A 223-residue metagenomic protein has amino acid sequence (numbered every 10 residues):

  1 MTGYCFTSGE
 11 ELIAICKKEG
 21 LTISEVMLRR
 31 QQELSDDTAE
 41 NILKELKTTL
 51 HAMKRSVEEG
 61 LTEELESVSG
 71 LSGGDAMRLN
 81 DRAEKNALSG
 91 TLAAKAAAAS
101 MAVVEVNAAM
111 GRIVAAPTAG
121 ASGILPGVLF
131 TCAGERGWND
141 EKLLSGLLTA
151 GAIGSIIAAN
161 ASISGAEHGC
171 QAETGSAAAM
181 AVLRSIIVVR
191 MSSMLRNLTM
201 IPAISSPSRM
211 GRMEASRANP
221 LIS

Functional and structural regions predicted by a protein language model:
M1-G111, E135: Generic N-terminal targeting/processing segments that precede catalytic cores or assembly contacts
G90-N107, K142-S162: Acidic-glycine-rich active-site phosphate/pyrophosphate-binding loop
M110-I113, I163-G169: Active-site-adjacent structural elements in folded domains
M110-V128, E173-A177: Conserved phosphate/anionic-ligand binding catalytic regions in large, soluble enzymes, centered on
P126-W138, V182, I186-I187: Alpha-helical support elements that line or immediately flank enzyme active sites and cofactor-binding pockets
N139-A152, R190, R196, A203: Beta-strand segments within the central parallel beta-sheet cores of soluble alpha/beta enzyme folds
G165-E173, A177-A178, V182-I186, R196 (+3 more regions): A structural signal for small-residue-enriched, beta-sheet-centric alpha/beta enzyme cores and oligomeric scaffold folds
S192-T199, S208-G211, P220: Intrinsic low-complexity, disordered N-terminal segments enriched in polar/charged/small residues
